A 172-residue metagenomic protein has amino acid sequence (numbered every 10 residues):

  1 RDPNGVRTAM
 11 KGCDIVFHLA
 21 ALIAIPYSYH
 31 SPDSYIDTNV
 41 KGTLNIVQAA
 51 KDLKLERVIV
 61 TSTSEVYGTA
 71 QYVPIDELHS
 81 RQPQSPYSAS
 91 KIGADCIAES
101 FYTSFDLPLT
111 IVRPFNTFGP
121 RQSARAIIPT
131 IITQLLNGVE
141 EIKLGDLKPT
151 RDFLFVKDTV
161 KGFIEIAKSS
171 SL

Functional and structural regions predicted by a protein language model:
R1-T117, K157, A167: N-terminal Rossmann-like NAD(P)+-binding domain of SDR-like oxidoreductases, especially those catalyzing
D37, I142-D146: Short, hydrophobic secondary-structure boundary micro-motifs
Q84, F115-R125, D146-K157: Glycine-rich "substrate-gating" loop/helix at the edge of Rossmann-like oxidoreductase active sites
C96, A126-T130: Generic alpha-helical secondary structure signal
T103, P129-E141, F153-L172: Alpha-helical substrate-binding/gating segment
